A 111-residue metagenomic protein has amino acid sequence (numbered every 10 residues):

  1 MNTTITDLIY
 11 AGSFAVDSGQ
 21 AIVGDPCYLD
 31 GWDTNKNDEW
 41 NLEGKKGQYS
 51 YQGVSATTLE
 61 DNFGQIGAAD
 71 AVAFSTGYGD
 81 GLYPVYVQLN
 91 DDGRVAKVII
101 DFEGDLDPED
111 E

Functional and structural regions predicted by a protein language model:
M1-E111: Intrinsically disordered, low-complexity acidic regions enriched in Pro/Ser/Thr
